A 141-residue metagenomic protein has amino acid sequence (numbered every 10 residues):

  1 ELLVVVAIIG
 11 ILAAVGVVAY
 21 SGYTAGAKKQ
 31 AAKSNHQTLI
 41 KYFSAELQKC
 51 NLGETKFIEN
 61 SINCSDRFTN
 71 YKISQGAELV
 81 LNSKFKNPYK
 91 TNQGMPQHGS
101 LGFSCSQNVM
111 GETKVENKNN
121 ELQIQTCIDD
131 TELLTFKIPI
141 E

Functional and structural regions predicted by a protein language model:
E1-T24: N-terminal single-pass transmembrane signal-anchor helix
I9-A13, A32, Q75, L79: Alpha-helical interaction segments
S21-T24, Q37, F43, K72 (+2 more regions): Compositionally biased, intrinsically disordered low-complexity regions enriched in proline and serine
A25-E54: Membrane-proximal N-terminal amphipathic helix
Q48-E141: Periplasmic/extracellular, small/polar-rich flexible segments of pilin-like filament-forming proteins
